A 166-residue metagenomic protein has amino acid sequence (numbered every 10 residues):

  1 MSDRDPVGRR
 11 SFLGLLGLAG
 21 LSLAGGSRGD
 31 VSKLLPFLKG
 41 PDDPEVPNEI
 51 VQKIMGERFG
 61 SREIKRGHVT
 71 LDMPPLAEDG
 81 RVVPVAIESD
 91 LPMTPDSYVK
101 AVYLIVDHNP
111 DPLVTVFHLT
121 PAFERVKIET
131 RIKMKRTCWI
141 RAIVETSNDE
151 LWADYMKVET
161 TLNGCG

Functional and structural regions predicted by a protein language model:
M1-G20: N-terminal secretory signal peptides and thylakoid transit peptides that target proteins across membranes
G26-H68: C-terminal segment of N-terminal export signals and the immediately downstream linker at the start of the mature
P75-E88: Contiguous beta-strand segments within globular domains
H108-K133: An anionic, turn-rich surface loop/hairpin at beta-sheet edges that serves as a generic interaction/coordination patch
K135-W139: Extracellular Ig-like/FN3 beta-sandwich strand-entry sites
S147-A153: Short acidic/polar inter-strand loop motif in beta-rich domains
K157-N163: Short beta-strand edge segments in extracellular beta-sheet folds
